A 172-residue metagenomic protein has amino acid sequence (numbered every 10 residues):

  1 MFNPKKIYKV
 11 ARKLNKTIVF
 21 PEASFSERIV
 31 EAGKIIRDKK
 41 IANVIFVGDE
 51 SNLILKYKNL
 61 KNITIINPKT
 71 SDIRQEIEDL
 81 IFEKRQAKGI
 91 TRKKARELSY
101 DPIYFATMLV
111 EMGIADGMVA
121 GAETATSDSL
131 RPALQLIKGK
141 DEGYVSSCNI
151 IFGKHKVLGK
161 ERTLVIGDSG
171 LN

Functional and structural regions predicted by a protein language model:
M1-N172: Anion-binding alpha/beta catalytic cores of soluble intermediary-metabolism enzymes, centered on
